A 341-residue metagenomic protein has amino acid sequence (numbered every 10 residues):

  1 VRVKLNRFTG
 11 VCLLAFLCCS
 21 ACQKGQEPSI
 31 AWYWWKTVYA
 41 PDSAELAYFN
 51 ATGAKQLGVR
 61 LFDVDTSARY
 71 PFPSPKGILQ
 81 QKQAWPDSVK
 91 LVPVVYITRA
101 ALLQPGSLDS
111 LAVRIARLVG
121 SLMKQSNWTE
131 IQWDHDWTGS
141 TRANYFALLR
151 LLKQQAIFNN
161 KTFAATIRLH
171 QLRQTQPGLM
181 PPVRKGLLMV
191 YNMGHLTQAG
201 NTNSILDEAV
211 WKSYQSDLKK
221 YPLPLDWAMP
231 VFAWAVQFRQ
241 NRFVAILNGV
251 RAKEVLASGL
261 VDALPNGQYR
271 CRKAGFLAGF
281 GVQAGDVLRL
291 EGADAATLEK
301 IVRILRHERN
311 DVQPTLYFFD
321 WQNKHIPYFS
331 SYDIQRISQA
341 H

Functional and structural regions predicted by a protein language model:
V1-S29: Bacterial Sec-dependent N-terminal signal peptides
C22-F49, R60: Boundary/entry segment of secreted carbohydrate-active catalytic domains
I30-W34, K55-V59, L91-V95, I131 (+4 more regions): Hydrophobic faces of well-ordered beta-strands that scaffold small-molecule active sites in alpha/beta enzyme cores
V38-N50, L108-M123, Q171-Q176, D294-R306: Short, acidic/polar
S43-T66, L122-S126: Catalytic domains of carbohydrate-active enzymes, especially glycoside hydrolases
V64-D65, R69-P182, L188: Chitinase-like catalytic core of GlcNAc-active glycosidases
A147-R251: Substrate-binding surface in catalytic domains of secreted glycosidases
F232, Q240-H341: Substrate-binding cleft of secreted/luminal carbohydrate-active enzymes
